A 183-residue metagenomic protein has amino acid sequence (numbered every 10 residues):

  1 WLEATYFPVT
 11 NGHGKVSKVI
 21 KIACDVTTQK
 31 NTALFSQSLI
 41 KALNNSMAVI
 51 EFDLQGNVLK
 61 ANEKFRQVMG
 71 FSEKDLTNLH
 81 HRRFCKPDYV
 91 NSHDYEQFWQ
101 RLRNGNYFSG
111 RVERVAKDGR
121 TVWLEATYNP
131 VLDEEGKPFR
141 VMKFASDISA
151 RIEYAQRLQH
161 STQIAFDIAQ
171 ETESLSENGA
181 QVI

Functional and structural regions predicted by a protein language model:
L2-A4, F108-G110, K117, V122-A126: PAS and PAS-like sensory/regulatory domains
A4-Y6, A23, A126-Y128, A145: Sensory-domain boundary capping and coupling elements
T10-N11, E113-G119, L132-E134: PAS-family sensory domains
G12-H13, S17-N45, E134-A165: Sensory coupling linkers of modular signal transduction proteins
V58-L59: Conserved hydrophobic beta-strand signature of PAS-family and PAS-like sensory domains
F65-T77: PAS/PAS-like sensory domain cap-loop motif
T77-Y89: PAS-family sensory/regulatory domains
A155-L158, T162-A165, A169-S176, I183: Hydrophobic interface positions of alpha-helical coiled-coils
